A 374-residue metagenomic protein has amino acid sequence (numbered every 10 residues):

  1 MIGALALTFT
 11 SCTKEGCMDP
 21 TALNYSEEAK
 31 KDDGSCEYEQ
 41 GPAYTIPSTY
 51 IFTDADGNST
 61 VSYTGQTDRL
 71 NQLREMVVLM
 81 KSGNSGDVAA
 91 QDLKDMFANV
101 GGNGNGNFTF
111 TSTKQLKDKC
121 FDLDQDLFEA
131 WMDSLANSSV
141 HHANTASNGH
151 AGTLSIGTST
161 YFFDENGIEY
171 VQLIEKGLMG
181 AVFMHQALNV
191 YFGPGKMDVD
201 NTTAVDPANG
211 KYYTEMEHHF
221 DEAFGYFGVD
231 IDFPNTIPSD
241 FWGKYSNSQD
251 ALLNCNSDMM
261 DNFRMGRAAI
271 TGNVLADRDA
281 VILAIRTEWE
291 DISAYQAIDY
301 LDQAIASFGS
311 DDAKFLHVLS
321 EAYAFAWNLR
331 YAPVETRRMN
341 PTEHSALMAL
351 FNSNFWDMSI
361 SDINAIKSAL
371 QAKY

Functional and structural regions predicted by a protein language model:
M1-I2: Sec-dependent signal peptide recognition, specifically the positively charged N-region followed immediately by
L5, F9-S11, F97, C120: Generic low-complexity, intrinsically disordered sequence content enriched in small uncharged/hydrophobic residues
A6-I51: Bacterial Sec-dependent N-terminal signal peptides
E39-Y374: Mature extracytoplasmic or organellar-lumen-exposed domains after removal of signal/transit peptides
